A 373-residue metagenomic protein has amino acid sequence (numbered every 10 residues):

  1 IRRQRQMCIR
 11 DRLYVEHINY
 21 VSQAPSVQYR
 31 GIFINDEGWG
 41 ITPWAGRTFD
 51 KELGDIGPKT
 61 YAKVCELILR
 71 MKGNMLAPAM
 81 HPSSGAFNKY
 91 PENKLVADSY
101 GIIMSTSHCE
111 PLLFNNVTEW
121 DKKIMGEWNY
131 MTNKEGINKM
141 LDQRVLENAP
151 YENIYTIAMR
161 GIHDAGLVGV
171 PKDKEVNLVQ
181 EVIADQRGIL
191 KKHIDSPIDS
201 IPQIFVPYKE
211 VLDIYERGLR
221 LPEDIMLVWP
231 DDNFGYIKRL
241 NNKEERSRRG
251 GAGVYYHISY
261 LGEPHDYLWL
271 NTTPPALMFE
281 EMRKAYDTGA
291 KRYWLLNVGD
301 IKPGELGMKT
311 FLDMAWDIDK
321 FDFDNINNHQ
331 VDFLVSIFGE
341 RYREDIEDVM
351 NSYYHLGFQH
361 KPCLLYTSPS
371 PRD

Functional and structural regions predicted by a protein language model:
I1-R5, I9, Y366-D373: Single conserved hydrophobic/aromatic residue that forms the stacking wall/gate of nucleotide- or nucleobase-binding
R2-Q6, R10-M131, A149, F205-P207 (+4 more regions): Feature activates predominantly on carbohydrate-active enzymes
D11-V15, N88, D98, W128-R249: Gly/Pro-rich turn-and-neighbor structural signature
P43-A45, L167-V170, R217, K238-L240 (+3 more regions): Short conserved micro-motifs at the rims of enzyme active sites and ligand-binding pockets
G54, S83, E127-M131, K172-V176 (+4 more regions): Hydrophobic alpha-helical scaffolding
V64-L67, M71, N93-V96, Y100-I103 (+9 more regions): Generic, well-ordered alpha-helical scaffold segments in large soluble proteins
A276-I346: Substrate-binding cleft of secreted/luminal carbohydrate-active enzymes
H329-S368, R372: Catalytic domains of carbohydrate-active enzymes that cleave complex glycans
